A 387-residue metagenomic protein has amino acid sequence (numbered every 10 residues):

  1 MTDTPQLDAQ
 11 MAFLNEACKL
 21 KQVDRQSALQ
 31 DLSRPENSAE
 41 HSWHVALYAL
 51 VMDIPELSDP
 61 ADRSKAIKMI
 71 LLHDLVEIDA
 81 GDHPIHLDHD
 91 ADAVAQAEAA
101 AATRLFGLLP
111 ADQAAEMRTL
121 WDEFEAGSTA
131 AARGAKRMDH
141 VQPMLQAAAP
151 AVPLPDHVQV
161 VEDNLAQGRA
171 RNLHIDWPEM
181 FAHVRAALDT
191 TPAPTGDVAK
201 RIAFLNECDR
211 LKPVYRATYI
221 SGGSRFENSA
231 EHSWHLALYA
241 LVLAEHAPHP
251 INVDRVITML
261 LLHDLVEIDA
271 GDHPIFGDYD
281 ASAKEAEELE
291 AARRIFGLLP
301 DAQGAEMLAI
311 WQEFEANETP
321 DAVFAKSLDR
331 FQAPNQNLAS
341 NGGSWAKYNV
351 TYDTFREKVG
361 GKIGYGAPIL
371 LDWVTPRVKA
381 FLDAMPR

Functional and structural regions predicted by a protein language model:
M1-R387: Alpha-helical, largely C-terminal catalytic domains that coordinate divalent metal ions via clustered Asp/Glu/His
